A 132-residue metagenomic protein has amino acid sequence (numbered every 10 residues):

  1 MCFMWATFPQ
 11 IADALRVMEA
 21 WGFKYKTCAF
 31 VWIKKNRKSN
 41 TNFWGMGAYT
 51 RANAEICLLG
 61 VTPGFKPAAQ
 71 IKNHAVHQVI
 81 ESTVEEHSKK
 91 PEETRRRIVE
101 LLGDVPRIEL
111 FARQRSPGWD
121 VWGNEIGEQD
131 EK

Functional and structural regions predicted by a protein language model:
M1-K132: Class I S-adenosyl-L-methionine
